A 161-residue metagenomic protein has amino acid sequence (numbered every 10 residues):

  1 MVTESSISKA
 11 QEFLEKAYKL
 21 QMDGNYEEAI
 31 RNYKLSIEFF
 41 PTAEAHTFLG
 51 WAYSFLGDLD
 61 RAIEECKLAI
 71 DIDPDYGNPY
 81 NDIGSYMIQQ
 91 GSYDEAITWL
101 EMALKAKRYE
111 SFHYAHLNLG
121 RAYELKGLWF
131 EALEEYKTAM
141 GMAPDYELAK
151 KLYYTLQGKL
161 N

Functional and structural regions predicted by a protein language model:
M1-A10, L125, W129-N161: Terminal, low-structured helical/coil segments at or just beyond the last alpha-helical repeat
S6-E44, F48, F55: Alpha-helical segment of the N-proximal tetratricopeptide repeat
M22-N32, F55-L68, Q90-K105, K126-E135 (+1 more regions): Structural signature of tandem alpha-helical TPR/SEL1-like repeats, specifically the intra-repeat loop/turn
F40-P41, P74, R108-E110, P144: Short coil turns that delineate tetratricopeptide repeat
A45-H46, P79, H113-A115, A149: TPR alpha-solenoid repeat register
